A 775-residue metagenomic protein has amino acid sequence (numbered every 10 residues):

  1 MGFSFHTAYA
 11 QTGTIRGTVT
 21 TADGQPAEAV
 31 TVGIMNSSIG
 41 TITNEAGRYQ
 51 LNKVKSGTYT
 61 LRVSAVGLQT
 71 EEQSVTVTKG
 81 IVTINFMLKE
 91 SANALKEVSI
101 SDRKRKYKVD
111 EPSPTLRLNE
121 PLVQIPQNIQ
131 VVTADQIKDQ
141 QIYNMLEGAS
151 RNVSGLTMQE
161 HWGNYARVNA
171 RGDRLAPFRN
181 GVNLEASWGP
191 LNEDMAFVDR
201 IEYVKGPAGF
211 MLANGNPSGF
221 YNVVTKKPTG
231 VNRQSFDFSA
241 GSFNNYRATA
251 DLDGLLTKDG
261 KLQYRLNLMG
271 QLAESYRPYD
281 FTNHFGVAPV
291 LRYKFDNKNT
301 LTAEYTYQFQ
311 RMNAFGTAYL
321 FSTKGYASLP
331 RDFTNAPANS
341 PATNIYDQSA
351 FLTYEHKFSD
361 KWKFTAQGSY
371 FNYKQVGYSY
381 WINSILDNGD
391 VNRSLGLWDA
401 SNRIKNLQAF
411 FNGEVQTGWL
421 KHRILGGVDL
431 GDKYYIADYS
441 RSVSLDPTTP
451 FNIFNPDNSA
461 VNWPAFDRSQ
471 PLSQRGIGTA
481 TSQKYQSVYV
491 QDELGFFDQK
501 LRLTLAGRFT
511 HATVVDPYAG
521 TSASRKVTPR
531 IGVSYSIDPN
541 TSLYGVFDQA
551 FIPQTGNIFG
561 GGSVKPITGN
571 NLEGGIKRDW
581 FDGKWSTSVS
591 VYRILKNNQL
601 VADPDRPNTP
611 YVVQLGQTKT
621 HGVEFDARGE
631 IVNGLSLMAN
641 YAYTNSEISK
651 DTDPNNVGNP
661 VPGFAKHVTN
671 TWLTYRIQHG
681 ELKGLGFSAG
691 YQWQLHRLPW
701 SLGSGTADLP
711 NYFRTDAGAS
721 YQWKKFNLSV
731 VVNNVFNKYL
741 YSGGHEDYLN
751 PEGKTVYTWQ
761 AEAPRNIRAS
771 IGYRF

Functional and structural regions predicted by a protein language model:
H6-K96: Periplasm-facing N-terminal accessory domains of Gram-negative outer-membrane beta-barrel systems
N52, M158, A166-R167, N183-K205 (+1 more regions): Short acidic/polar hinge/loop motifs at secondary-structure boundaries that mediate gating or recognition
F197-D199, F210-P289, F295-N299, Q348 (+1 more regions): Outer-membrane beta-barrel translocator/receptor signature
Q271, S275, V287-K357, Y370-N402 (+2 more regions): Acidic/polar loop-and-plug regions of large Gram-negative outer-membrane beta-barrel proteins
K357-S369, Y373-S379, T568-E630, L637-S649: Membrane-embedded beta-barrel scaffold of Gram-negative outer-membrane proteins
N402-I404, K421-R423, D429-K433, T479-K596 (+2 more regions): Structural signature of Gram-negative outer-membrane beta-barrels, strongest in the C-terminal barrel of TonB-dependent
Q614-L702, S770-R774: Gram-negative outer-membrane beta-barrel transporters
Q692-W700, S720-F775: C-terminal beta-signal and adjacent terminal beta-strands/loops of Gram-negative outer-membrane beta-barrel proteins
